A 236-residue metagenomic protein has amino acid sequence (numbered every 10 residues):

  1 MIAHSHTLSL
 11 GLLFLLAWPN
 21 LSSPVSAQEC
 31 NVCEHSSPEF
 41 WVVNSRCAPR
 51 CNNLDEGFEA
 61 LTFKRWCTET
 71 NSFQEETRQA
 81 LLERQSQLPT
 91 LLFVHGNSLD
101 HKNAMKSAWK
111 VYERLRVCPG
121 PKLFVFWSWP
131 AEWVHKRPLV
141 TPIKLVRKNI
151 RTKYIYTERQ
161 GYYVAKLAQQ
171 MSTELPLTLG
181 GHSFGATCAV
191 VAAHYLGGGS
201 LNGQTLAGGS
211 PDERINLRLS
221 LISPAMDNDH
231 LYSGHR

Functional and structural regions predicted by a protein language model:
M1-L10: Bacterial N-terminal signal peptides that target proteins for export
I2, P19-S22: Position-driven detector of the extreme protein N-terminus
S9-N20: Bacterial N-terminal signal peptides
V25-R78: A domain-start/cap signature at the N-terminus of enzymes
Q28-E29, E34, L99-R236: Serine-dependent carboxylesterase/thioesterase catalytic core of lipase-like alpha/beta-hydrolase/SGNH enzymes
E83-P89: Proline/glycine-enriched tight loop/beta-turn segments at coil->beta junctions that connect or precede beta-strands
P89-T90, L177: Generic beta-sheet signal
L92-G96: The conserved beta1-alpha1 loop
